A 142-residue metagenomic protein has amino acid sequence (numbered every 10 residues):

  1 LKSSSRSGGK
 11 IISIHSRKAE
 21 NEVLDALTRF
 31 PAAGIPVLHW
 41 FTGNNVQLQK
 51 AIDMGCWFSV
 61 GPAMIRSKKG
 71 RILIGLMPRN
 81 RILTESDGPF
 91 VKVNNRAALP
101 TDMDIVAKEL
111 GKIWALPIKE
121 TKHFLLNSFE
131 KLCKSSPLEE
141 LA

Functional and structural regions predicted by a protein language model:
L1-M54, I72-G75, V91-T101, L116-K119 (+1 more regions): Divalent metal-binding pocket/active-site signature
I12-I14, V37-L38, V60-G61, L83-S86: Active-site neighborhood of phospho(di)ester-bond hydrolases with catalytic His/Asp-centered motifs
P31-L38, P78-T84, L141-A142: Short, structured secondary-structure boundary patches
W57-K69: Active-site glycine- and acidic-residue-rich loops that bind and position anionic ligands or nucleotide-like cofactors
F58, F90, K131: Active-site micro-motifs of SAM-dependent methyltransferase domains
R71-I72, K108: Active-site phosphate/pyrophosphate- and oxyanion-stabilizing loops and adjacent acidic/basic residues in soluble
N80-R96: Short acidic/histidine-rich active-site segments
M103-A142: Mid-to-C-terminal alpha-helical segments outside catalytic/metal-binding sites
